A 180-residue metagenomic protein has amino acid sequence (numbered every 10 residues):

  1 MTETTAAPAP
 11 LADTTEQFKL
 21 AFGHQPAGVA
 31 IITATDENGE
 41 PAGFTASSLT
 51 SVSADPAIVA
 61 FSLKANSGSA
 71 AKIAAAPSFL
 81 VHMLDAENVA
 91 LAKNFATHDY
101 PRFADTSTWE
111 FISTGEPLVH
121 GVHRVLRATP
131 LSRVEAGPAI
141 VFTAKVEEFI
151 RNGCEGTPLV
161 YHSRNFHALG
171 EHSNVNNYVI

Functional and structural regions predicted by a protein language model:
T2-I180: Basic, polyanion-binding surface patches
